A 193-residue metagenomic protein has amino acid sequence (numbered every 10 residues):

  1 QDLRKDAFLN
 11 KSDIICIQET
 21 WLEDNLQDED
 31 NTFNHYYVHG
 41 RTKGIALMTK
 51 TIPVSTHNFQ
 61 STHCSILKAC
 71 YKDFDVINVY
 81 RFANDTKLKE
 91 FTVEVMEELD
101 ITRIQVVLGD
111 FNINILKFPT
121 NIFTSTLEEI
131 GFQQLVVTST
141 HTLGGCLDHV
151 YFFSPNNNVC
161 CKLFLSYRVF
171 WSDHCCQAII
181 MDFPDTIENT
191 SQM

Functional and structural regions predicted by a protein language model:
Q1-Q105, N112-K117, I122-Q133, T138 (+1 more regions): Short phosphate/oxyanion-binding micro-motifs
Y71-K72, N114, P155-M193: Surface polyanion/phosphate-binding segment centered on an Asp-His-Pro turn
T126, S154-P155: Short alpha-helix boundary/capping motifs
L147-D148: Conserved catalytic core of two-metal-ion nucleotidyltransferases
Y151: Nucleotide-cofactor and metal-assisted catalytic machinery
